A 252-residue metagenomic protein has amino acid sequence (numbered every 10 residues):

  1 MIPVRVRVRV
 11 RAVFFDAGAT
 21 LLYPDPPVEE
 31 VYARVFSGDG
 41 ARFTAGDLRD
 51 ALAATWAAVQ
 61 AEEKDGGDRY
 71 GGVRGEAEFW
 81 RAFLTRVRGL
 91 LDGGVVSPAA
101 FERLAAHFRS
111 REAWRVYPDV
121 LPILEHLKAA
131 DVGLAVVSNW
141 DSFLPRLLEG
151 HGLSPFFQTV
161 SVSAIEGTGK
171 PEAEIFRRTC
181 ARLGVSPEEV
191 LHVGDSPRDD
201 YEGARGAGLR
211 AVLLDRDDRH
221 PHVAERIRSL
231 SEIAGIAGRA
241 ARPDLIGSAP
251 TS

Functional and structural regions predicted by a protein language model:
M1-V13, Y23, G46, G94-A100 (+3 more regions): Asp-based, Mg2+/Mn2+-dependent phosphohydrolase catalytic module
R5-P118, A130: N-terminal helical cap/lid subdomain that shapes the substrate entry/recognition surface in HAD-like hydrolases
